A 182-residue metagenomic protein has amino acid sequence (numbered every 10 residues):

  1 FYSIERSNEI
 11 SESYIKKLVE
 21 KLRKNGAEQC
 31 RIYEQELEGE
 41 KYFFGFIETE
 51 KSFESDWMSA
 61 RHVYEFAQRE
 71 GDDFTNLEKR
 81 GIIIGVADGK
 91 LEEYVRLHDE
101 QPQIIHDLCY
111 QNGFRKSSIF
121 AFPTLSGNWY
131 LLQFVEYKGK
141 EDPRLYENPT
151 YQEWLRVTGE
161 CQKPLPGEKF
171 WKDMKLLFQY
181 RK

Functional and structural regions predicted by a protein language model:
F1-I10, L77-E92: Short glycine-/aliphatic-rich beta-strand segments at the starts of folded cytosolic domains
S3-E5, F46-E48, G85, F134-E136: Short hydrophobic/aromatic beta-strand micro-patches that form the beta-sheet surface supporting nucleotide- or nucleic
S7-K17, K51-D56, L91-E93, K140-Y146: Short, conserved charged micro-motifs
N8-A27, K90-R115: Short amphipathic alpha-helical segments
R23-R31, L37-E40, I47-R69, N112-K116 (+1 more regions): An amphipathic, aromatic/His-enriched active-site/gating alpha helix that lines ligand/cofactor pockets
L37-K41, L125-W129: Short acidic/glycine-enriched loop/turn segments that link adjacent beta-strands
R61-I84: Surface-exposed beta-loop interaction hotspot
N112-S126: Short, glycine/acidic-rich hinge or "gate" loops at secondary-structure transitions that mediate conformational
